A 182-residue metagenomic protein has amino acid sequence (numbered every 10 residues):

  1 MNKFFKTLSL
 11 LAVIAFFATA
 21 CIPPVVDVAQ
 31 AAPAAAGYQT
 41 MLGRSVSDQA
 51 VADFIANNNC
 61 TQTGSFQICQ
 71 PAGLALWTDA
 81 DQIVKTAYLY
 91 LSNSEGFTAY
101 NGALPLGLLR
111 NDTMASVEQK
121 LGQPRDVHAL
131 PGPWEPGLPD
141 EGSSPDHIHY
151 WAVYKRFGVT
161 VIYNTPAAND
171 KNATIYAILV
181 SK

Functional and structural regions predicted by a protein language model:
M1-S9: Bacterial N-terminal signal peptides that target proteins for export
S9-F16: Secretory targeting and sorting signals
A18-A20: C-terminal motif of bacterial Sec signal peptides marking the signal peptidase cleavage site
I22-P24: Bacterial signal peptide processing site
D27: Phosphate/dinucleotide-binding and metal-coordinating scaffold of catalytic cores in nucleotide-dependent enzymes
A31, T40-N93, L104, L108-K182: A cross-family detector of function-defining hotspots
A34: Nucleic-acid endo/exonuclease domains
